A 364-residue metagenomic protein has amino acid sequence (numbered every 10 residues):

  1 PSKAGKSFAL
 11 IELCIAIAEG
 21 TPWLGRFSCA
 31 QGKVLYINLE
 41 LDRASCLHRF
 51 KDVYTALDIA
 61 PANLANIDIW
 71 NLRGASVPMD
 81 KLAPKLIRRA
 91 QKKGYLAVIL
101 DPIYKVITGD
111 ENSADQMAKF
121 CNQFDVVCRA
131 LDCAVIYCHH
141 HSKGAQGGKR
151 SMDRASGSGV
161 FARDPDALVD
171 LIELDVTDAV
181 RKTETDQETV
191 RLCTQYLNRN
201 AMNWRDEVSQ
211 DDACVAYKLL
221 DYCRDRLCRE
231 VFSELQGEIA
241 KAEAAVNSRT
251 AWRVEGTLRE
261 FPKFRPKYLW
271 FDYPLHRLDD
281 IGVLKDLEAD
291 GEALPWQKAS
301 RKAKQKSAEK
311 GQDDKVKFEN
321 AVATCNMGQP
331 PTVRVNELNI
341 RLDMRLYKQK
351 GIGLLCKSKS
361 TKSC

Functional and structural regions predicted by a protein language model:
K3, S7-F8, A114-H276: Phosphate-binding/switch region of NTP-binding enzymes
A9-L13: Hydrophobic positions on the alpha1 helix immediately C-terminal to the Walker A/P-loop
A18: Gly/Ala-rich phosphate-binding loop of Rossmann-like dinucleotide-binding domains, activating on the conserved
W23-C29, A145-Q146: Short helix/loop segment immediately N-terminal to the Walker
S28-E111, K119, V126: Conserved inter-motif catalytic segment of the P-loop NTP-binding fold
M79, S113-A114, Q349, S358: Polar helix-capping/helix-linker motif
T257-Q329: Conserved alpha/beta core segments of nucleic-acid transaction machinery
D314-C364: Terminal-proximal interaction/regulatory segments of ATP-powered molecular machines
